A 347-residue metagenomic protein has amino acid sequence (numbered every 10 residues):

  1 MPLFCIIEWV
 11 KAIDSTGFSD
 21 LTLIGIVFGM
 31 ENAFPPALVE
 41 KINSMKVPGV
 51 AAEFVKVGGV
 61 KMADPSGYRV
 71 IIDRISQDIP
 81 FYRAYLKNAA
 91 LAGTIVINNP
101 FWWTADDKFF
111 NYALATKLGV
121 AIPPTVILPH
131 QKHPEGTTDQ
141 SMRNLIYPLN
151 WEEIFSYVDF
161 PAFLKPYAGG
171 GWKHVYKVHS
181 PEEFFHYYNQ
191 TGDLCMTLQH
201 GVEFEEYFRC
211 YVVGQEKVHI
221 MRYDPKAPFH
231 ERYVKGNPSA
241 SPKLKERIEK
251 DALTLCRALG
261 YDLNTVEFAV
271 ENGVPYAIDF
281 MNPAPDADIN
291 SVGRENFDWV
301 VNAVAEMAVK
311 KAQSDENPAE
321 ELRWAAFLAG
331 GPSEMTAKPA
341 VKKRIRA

Functional and structural regions predicted by a protein language model:
P2-F28, A90-G93, F101-Y207, G236-P242 (+1 more regions): Active-site nucleotide/adenylate-binding loops and adjacent lid/helix of ATP-dependent enzymes
F28-S141: Conserved N-proximal alpha/beta basic substrate-recognition cap immediately N-terminal to, or forming the N-lobe
E31-N32, Q77-D78, W103, A168-G170 (+4 more regions): Short, solvent-exposed loop/turn segments at secondary-structure junctions
S66, V120, V158, Y261 (+1 more regions): Structured loop/turn residues at beta-strand edges in well-structured enzyme cores
I71, I97, F163, T265 (+1 more regions): Generic enzyme active-site microenvironment
G192-C195, G201-K235, E249-T265, A269-Y276 (+1 more regions): Phosphate-binding core of ATP-grasp and ATP-grasp-like enzymes
F229-Y276, N302-E316, E320-R346: A long amphipathic alpha-helix within ATP-dependent nucleotide-binding catalytic cores
I289-N296: A short acidic/glycine-rich loop-to-helix N-cap element
